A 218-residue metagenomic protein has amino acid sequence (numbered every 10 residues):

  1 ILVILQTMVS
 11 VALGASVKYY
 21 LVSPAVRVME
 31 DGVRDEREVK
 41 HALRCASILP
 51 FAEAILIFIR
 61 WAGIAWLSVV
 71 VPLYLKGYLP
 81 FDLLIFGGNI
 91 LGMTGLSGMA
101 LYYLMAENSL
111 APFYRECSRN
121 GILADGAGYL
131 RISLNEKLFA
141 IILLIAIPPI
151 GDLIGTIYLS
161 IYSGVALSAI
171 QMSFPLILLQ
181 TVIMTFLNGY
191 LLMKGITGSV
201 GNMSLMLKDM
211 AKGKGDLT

Functional and structural regions predicted by a protein language model:
I1-S16, F81-Y103: Alpha-helical transmembrane segments
L5, V9, L56-I64, N89 (+5 more regions): Lipid-exposed faces of alpha-helical membrane segments in multi-pass integral membrane proteins
V9-G32, M99-R119: Membrane-water interface of transmembrane alpha-helices
R27-I59: Cytosolic-side membrane-entry/anchor segment at the start of a transmembrane helix
M29-E36, D125-A127, K208-T218: HAMP signal relay module
E53-Y78, Y102-L167: Hydrophobic transmembrane alpha-helices
P112-I122, M193-G215: Membrane-proximal alpha-helical signal-transduction linkers
K137, I141, T181-T197: Cytosolic-side ends of inner-membrane transmembrane helices, especially those that anchor bacterial signal-transduction
